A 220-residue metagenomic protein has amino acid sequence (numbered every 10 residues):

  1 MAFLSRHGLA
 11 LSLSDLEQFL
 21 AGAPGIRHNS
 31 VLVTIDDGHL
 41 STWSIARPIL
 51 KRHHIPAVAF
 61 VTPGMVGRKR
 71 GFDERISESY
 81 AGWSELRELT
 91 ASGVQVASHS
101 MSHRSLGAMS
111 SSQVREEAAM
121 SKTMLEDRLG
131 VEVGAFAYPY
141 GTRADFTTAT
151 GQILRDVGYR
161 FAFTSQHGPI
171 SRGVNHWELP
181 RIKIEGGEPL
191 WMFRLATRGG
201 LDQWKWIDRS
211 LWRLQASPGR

Functional and structural regions predicted by a protein language model:
M1-T34, L40-S41, R104, A108-R220: C-terminal active-site subregion of NodB/CE4 polysaccharide deacetylases
F3-S92: Active-site beta->alpha N-cap acidic-glycine motif
A57, V96, V133: Hydrophobic anchor at the start of a short beta-strand that flanks the dinucleotide cofactor-binding loop
F60-P63, S100-M101, P139: Active-site-proximal beta-strand/loop segments in catalytic clefts of secreted hydrolases
A81-L86, T90-E116: Histidine/lysine/aspartate-rich catalytic loop segments that bind and position anionic ligands
